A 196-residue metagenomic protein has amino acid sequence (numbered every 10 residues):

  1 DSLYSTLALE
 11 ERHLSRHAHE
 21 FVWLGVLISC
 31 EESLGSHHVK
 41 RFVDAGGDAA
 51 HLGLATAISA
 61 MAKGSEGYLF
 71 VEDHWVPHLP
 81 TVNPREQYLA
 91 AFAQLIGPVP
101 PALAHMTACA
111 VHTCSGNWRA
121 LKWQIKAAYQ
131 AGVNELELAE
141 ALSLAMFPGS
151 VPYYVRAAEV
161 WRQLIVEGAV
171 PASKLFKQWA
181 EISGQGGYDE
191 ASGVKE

Functional and structural regions predicted by a protein language model:
D1-A18, S29, L34-A102, L121-A131 (+1 more regions): Acidic, glycine/proline-rich low-complexity segments that act as flexible tails and inter-domain linkers
F21-V26, A55-A62, V71, M106-V111 (+1 more regions): Short alpha-helical scaffolding segments that buttress acidic/His motifs in well-ordered protein cores
A127-V133, S143-F147: Signal peptide-directed secreted proteins
L136-L138: Long, charge-rich, low-complexity alpha-helical segments
